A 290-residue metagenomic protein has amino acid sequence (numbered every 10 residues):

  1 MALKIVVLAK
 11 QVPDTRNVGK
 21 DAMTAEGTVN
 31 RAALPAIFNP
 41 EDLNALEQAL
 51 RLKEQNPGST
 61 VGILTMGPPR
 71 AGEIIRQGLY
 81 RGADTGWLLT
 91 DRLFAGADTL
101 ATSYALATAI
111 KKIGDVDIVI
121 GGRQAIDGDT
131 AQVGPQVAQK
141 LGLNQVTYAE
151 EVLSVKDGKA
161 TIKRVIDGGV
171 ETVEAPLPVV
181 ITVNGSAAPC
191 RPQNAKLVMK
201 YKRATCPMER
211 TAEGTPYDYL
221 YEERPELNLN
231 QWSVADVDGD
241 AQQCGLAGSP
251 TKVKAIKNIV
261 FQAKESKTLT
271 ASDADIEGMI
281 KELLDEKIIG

Functional and structural regions predicted by a protein language model:
M1-G290: N-terminal glycine-rich FAD/FM-binding segment characteristic of electron-transfer flavoproteins
